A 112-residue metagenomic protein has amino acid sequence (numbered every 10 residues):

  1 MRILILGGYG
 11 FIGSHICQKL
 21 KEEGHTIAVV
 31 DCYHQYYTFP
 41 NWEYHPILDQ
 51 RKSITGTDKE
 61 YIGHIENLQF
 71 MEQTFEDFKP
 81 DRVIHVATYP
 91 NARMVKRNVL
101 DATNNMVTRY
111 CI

Functional and structural regions predicted by a protein language model:
M1-I112: N-terminal Rossmann-like NAD(P)+-binding domain of SDR-like oxidoreductases, especially those catalyzing
